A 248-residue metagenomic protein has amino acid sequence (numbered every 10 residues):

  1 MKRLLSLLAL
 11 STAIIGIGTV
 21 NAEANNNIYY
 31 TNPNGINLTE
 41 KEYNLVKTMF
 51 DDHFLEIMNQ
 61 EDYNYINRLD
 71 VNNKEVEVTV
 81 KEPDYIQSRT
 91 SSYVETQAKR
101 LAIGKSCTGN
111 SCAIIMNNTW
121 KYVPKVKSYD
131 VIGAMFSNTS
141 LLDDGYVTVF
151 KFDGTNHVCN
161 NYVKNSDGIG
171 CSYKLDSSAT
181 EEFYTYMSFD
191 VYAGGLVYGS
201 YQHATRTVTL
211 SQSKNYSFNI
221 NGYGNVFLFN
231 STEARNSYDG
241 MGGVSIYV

Functional and structural regions predicted by a protein language model:
M1-N25: Sec-dependent N-terminal signal peptides of Gram-positive bacterial secreted proteins and lipoproteins
L7, D51, T119: Sparse, context-dependent recognition of short Cys/His-centered cofactor- or disulfide-binding micro-motifs
L8-I14, M49, D70-N73, T232: Generic low-complexity, intrinsically disordered sequence content enriched in small uncharged/hydrophobic residues
A13-I14, T39, V46, M116: Generic ordered-secondary-structure signal
I14-G18, N59, T79, K125-G133: Generic detector of ordered, mature protein regions
E23-L101: N-terminal propeptides/leader regions of secreted preproproteins that are proteolytically removed before maturation
Y85-V248: Mature secreted bioactive peptide module from preproproteins
